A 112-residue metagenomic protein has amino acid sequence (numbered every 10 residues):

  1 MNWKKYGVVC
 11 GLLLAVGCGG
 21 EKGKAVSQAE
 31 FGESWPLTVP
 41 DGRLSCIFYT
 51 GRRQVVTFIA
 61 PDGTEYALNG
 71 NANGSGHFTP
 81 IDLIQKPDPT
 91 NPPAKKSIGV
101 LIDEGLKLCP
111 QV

Functional and structural regions predicted by a protein language model:
M1-G7: Bacterial N-terminal signal peptides that target proteins for export
W3, E30-W35, A94-K95: Short, intrinsically disordered, charge-biased short linear motifs at domain edges
L12, T38-P40, D103: Processing junctions and N-termini across compartments
V16-G17: C-terminal motif of bacterial Sec signal peptides marking the signal peptidase cleavage site
G20-T57: N-terminal secretory signal peptides
P36, R52-R53, N73-S75, E104: Primary mode marks residue(s) on the alpha4-beta5-alpha5 output face of response regulator receiver
Q54-K86: Flexible, solvent-exposed short loops/turns enriched in glycine
H77-V112: C-terminal partner/receptor-binding element of secreted or periplasmic proteins
